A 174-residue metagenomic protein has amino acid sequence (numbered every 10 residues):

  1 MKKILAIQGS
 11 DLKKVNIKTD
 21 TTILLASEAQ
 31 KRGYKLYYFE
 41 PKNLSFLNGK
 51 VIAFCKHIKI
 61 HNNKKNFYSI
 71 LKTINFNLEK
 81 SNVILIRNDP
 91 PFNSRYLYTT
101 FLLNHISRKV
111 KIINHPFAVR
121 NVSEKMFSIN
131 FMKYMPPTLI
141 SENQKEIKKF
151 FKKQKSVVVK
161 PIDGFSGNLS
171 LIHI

Functional and structural regions predicted by a protein language model:
K2-K31, L36-V83, N88-I172: Active-site nucleotide/adenylate-binding loops and adjacent lid/helix of ATP-dependent enzymes
